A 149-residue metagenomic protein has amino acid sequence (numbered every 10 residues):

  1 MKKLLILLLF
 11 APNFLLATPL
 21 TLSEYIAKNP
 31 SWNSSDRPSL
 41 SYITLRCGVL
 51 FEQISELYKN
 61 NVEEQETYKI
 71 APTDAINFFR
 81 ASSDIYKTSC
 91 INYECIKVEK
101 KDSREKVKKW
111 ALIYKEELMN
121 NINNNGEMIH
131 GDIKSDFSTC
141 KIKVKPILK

Functional and structural regions predicted by a protein language model:
M1-K3, F137: Alpha-helix initiation and N-capping motif
K3-F14: Sec-dependent N-terminal signal peptides
L15-P19: Boundary at the C-terminal end of the N-terminal hydrophobic targeting segment
Y25-P30: Short, charged/polar, low-complexity loop and linker segments that flank or interrupt alpha-helical bundles
N33-Y93: Short N-proximal segments of mature Sec-exported proteins
A75-K149: Compact alpha-helical subdomains of small soluble proteins
